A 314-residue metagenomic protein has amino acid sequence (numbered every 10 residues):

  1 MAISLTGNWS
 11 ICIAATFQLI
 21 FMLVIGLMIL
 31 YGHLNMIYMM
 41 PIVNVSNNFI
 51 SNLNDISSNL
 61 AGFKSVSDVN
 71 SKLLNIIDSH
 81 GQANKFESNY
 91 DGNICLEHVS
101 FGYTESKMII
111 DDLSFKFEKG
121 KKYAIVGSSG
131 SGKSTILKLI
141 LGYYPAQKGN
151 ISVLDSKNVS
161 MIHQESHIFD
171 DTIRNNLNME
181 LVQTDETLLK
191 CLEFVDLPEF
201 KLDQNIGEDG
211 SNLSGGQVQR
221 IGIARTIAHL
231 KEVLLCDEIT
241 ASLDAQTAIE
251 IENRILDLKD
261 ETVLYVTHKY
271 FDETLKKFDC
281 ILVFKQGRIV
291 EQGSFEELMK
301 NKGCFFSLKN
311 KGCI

Functional and structural regions predicted by a protein language model:
M1-S46: A hydrophobic transmembrane-helix motif
I42-I76: Cytosolic ends of transmembrane helices, especially the final helix of ABC transmembrane type-1 domains
V126-S128: The feature captures the beta-strand-to-loop junction immediately N-terminal to the Walker
L141: Helix-to-loop junction immediately C-terminal to a conserved catalytic motif
S166-E208, L230, C304-S307: Conserved "ABC signature" C-loop
L234-E238: Catalytic Walker B motif of ABC-type/P-loop ATPase nucleotide-binding domains
K276-I314: C-terminal portion of ABC ATPase nucleotide-binding domains
